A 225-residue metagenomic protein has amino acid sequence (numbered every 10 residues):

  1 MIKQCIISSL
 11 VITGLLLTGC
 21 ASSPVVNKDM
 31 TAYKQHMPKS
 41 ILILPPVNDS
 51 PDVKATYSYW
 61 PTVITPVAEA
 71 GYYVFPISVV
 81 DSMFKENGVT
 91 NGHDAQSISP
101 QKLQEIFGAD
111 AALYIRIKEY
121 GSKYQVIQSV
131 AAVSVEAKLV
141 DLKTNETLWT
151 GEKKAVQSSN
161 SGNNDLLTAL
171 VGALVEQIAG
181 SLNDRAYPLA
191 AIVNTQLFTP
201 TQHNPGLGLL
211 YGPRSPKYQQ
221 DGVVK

Functional and structural regions predicted by a protein language model:
M1-S9: Bacterial N-terminal signal peptides that target proteins for export
L16-G19: C-terminal motif of bacterial Sec signal peptides marking the signal peptidase cleavage site
A21-M37, L142-K225: C-terminal/domain-edge helix-coil "capping" segments
D29-P51: Post-signal peptide N-terminal segment of mature Sec-exported envelope proteins
P38, S50-Y114, T150, Q177-L182: N-terminal segment of the mature soluble domain
N48-P51, V80-F84, K118-K123, K154-S158: Solvent-exposed loop/turn segments at secondary-structure junctions within structured extracellular/periplasmic domains
S50-S58, D94, V130, N160-G172: Soluble non-cytosolic domains of exported or imported proteins
G92-L148, S158-G162, Y211-K225: Surface-exposed short loop/turn segments
